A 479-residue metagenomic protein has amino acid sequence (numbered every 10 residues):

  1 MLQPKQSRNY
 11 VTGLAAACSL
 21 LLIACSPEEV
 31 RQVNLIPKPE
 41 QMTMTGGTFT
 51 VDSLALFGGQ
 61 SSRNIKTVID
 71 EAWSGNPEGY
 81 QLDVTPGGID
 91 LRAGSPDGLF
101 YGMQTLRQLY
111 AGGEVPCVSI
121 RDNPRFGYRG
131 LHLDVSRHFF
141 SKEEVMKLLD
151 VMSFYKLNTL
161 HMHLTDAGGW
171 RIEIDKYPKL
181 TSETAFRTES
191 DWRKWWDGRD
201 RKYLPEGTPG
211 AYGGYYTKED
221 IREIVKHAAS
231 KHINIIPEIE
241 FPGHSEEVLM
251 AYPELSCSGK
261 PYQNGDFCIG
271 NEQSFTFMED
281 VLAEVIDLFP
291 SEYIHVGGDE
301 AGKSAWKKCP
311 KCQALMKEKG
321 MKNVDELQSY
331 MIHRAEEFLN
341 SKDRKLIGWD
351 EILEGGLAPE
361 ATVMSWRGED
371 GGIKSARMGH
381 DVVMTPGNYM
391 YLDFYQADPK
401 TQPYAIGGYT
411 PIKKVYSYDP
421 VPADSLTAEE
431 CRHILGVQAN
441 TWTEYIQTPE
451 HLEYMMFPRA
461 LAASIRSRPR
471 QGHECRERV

Functional and structural regions predicted by a protein language model:
L2-L14: Bacterial N-terminal signal peptides that target proteins for export
A17, C25-R129, K345-L353, L357: Acidic, contiguous N-terminal accessory segments
G75-F275, V281-Y293, R334, F338 (+2 more regions): Feature activates predominantly on carbohydrate-active enzymes
F139-S141, A167-E173, P242-V248, H295 (+5 more regions): Flexible loop/turn segments at secondary-structure boundaries
S141, G213, T217, G270 (+6 more regions): Residue-level preference for long, well-ordered alpha-helices that form the structural scaffold of enzyme catalytic
V248-L249, P253-A361, W366-R377: Active-site neighborhood of glycoside hydrolase catalytic domains
K345-E351, G356-A361, R367-V479: Flexible, acidic glycine-rich loops studded with aromatic residues
